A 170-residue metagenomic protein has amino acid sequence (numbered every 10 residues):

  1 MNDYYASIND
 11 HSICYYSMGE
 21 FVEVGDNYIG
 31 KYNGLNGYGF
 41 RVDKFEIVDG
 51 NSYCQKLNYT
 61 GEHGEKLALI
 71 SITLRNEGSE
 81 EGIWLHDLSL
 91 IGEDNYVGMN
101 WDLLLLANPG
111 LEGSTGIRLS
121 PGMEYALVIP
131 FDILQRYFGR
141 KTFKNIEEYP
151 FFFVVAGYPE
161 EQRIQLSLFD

Functional and structural regions predicted by a protein language model:
M1-L69, R75-D170: Conserved functional micro-motifs across diverse proteins
